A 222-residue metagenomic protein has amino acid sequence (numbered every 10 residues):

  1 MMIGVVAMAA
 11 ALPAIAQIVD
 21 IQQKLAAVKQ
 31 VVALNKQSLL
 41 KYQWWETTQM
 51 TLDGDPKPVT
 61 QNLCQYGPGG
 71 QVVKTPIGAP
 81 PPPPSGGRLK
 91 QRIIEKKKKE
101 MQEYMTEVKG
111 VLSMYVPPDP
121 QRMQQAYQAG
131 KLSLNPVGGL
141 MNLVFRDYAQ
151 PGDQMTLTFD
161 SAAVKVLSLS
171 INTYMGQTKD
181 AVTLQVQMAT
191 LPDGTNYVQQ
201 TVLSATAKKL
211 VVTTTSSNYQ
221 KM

Functional and structural regions predicted by a protein language model:
M1-G4: Bacterial N-terminal signal peptides that target proteins for export
Q17-Q154, K165-V166, M175-V182, A205-M222: Structured extracytoplasmic
D160, N172-M175: Structural signature for solvent-exposed beta-strand/loop edge elements and short helix-capping sites, enriched
S161, L184-P192, S217-K221: Extended lipid/amphipathic-ligand handling interfaces
L169, Q199-T201: Beta-strand-dense domains in secreted/periplasmic systems and polymorphic toxin scaffolds
T195-N196: Substrate-binding/catalytic groove segments of enzymes that remodel or degrade extracellular structural polymers
